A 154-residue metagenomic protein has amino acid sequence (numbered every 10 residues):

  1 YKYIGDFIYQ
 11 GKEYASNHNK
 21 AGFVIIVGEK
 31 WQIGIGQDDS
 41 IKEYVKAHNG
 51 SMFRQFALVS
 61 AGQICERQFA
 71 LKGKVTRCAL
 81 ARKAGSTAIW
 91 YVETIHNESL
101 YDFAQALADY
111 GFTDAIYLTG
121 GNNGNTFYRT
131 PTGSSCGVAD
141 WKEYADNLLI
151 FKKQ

Functional and structural regions predicted by a protein language model:
Y1-Q154: Gly/Ser/Thr/Pro-rich low-complexity, intrinsically disordered segments
